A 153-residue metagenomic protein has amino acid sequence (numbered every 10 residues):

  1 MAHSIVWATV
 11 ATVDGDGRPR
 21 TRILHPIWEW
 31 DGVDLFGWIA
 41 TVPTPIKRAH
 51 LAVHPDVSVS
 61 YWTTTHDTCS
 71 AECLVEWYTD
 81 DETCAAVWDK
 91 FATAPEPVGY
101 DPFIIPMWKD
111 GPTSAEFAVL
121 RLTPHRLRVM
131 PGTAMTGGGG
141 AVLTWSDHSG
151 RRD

Functional and structural regions predicted by a protein language model:
M1-G15, V57-Y61: A short, Trp-centered hydrophobic/proline-enriched beta-strand micro-motif
V6-W7, D56, E96, L127: Generic structural signal for secondary-structure transition and capping sites
T9, F36-W38, R128: General beta-strand recognition
T12-D16, W30, Y61-T64, P131: Short acidic, glycine-rich loop/turn motifs
R22-H25: Conserved beta-strand in the GNAT
I27-H66: A short mixed-secondary-structure module that forms the rim of ligand-binding clefts
T68-D153: Charged, gly/pro-rich active-site loop segments
